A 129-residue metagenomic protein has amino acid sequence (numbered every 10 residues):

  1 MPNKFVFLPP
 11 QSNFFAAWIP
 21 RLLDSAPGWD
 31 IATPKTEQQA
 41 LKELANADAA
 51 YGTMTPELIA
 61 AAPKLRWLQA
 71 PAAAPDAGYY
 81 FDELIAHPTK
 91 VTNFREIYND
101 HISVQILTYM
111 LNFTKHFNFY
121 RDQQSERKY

Functional and structural regions predicted by a protein language model:
M1-A47: N-terminal glycine-/charge-rich "phosphate-binding" loop or analogous flexible N-terminal tail
D48-E126: Phosphate/diphosphate ligand-binding glycine-rich loop within oxidoreductases
